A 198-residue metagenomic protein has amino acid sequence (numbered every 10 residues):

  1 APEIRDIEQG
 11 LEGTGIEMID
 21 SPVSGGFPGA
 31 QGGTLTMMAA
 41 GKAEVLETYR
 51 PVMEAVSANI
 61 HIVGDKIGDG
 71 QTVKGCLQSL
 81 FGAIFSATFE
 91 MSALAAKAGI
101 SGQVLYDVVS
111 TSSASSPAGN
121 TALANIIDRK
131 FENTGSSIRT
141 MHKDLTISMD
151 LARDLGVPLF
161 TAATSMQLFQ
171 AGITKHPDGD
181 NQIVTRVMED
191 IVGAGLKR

Functional and structural regions predicted by a protein language model:
A1, R5, Q9, P117 (+2 more regions): Proteins with a high burden of low-complexity, intrinsically disordered sequence enriched in S/T/G/P/A and R, requiring
A1-S79: Rossmann-fold dinucleotide-binding core
E54, A194-R198: ATP-dependent carboxylate/acyl-activation modules
I67-I191: Helical "substrate-binding/catalytic lid" subdomain of Rossmann-like NAD(P)-dependent dehydrogenases/reductases
